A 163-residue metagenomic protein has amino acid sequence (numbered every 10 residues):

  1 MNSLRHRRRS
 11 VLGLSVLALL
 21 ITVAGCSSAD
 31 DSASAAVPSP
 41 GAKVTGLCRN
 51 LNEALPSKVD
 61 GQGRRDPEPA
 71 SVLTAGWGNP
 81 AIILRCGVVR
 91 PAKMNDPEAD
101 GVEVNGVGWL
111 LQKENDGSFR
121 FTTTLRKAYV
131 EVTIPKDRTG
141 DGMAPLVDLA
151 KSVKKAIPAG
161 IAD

Functional and structural regions predicted by a protein language model:
N2-L14: Bacterial N-terminal signal peptides that target proteins for export
I21-G25: C-terminal motif of bacterial Sec signal peptides marking the signal peptidase cleavage site
C26-D30: Bacterial signal peptide processing site
A35-A54: Post-signal peptide N-terminal segment of mature Sec-exported envelope proteins
K43, N79-I83, L125-Y129: Extracytoplasmic
E53-G61, K154-P158: Sec-exported extracytoplasmic/periplasmic mature domains
K58-E114: Short, solvent-exposed recognition patches
P91, N95-D163: Extracytosolic low-complexity repeat regions of secreted or lipid-anchored proteins
